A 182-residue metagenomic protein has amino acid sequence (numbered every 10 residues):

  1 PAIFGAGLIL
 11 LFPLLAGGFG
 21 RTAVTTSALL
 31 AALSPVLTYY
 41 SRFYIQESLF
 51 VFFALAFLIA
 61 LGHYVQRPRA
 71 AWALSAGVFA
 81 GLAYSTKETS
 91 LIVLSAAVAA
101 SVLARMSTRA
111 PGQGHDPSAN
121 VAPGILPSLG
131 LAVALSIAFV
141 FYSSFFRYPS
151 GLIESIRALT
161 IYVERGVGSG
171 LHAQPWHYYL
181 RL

Functional and structural regions predicted by a protein language model:
P1-L10, A28, Y40-Y44: Loop-to-helix entry region of an early transmembrane alpha helix in multi-pass inner-membrane enzymes
A2-F19, A56: Transmembrane-helix motifs of polytopic, lipid-linked glycan transferases
G5-L8, A31, Q46, F50-L58: Hydrophobic core segments of transmembrane alpha-helices in multi-pass, intramembrane catalytic enzymes
L11-F12, T26, F57, S95 (+1 more regions): Hydrophobic/aromatic residues in alpha-helical transmembrane segments
G17-T22, F57-A73, A83, V102-T108: Membrane-interface transmembrane helices that cradle and orient dolichyl/undecaprenyl
S27-A32, A80, Y84: Short helix- or helix-capping micro-motifs that position conserved polar/aromatic residues at function-defining sites
V36, R42-L49, T89: Short acidic/glycine- and proline-prone juxtamembrane loop motifs at membrane-interface regions of multi-pass membrane
Y64, V78, L82-T86, L91-L182: Transmembrane-lumen/periplasm boundary regions of multi-pass, lipid-linked membrane glycan transferases
